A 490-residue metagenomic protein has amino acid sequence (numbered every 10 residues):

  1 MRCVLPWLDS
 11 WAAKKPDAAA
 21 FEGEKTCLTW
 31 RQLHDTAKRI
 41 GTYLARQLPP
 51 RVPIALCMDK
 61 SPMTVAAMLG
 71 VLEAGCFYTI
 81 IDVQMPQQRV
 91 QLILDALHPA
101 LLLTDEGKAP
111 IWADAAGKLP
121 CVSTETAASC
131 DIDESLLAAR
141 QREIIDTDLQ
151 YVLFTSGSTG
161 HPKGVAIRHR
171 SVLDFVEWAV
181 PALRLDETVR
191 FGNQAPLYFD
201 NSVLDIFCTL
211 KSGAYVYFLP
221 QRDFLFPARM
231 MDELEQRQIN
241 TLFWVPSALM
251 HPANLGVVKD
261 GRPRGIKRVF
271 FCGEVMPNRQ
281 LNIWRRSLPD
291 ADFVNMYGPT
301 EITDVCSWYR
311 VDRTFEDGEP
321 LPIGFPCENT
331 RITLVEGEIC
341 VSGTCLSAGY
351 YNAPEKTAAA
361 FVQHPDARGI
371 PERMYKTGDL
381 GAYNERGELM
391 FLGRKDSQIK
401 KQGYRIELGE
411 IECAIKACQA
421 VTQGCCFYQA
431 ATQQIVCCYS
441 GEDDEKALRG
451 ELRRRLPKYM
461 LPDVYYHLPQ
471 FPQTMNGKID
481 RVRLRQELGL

Functional and structural regions predicted by a protein language model:
M1-L5, Q87, L102-R142, V172 (+2 more regions): AMP-dependent adenylate-forming
M1-V152, I167, D174, P277-N282 (+3 more regions): AMP-binding/adenylate-forming domain of the ANL superfamily
L8-S10, P62-I80, A179-A182, S202-A214 (+2 more regions): Hydrophobic alpha-helical segments in the ANL/AMP-binding
M58-P62, C76-D95, E106-K108, A214-R237 (+3 more regions): ATP-dependent adenylate-forming carboxylate-activation enzymes
M58-S61, D82, L185, A195-S202 (+2 more regions): Conserved AMP-binding
L137-F154, H161, D186-F191, L197 (+1 more regions): Conserved pre-ATP/AMP-binding loop-to-beta segment of ANL
K163-G192, D200-N240: Conserved AMP-binding/adenylation subdomain of ANL enzymes
K211-A214, N240-F243, A253-G318: Gly/Ser/Thr-rich phosphate-binding loop
